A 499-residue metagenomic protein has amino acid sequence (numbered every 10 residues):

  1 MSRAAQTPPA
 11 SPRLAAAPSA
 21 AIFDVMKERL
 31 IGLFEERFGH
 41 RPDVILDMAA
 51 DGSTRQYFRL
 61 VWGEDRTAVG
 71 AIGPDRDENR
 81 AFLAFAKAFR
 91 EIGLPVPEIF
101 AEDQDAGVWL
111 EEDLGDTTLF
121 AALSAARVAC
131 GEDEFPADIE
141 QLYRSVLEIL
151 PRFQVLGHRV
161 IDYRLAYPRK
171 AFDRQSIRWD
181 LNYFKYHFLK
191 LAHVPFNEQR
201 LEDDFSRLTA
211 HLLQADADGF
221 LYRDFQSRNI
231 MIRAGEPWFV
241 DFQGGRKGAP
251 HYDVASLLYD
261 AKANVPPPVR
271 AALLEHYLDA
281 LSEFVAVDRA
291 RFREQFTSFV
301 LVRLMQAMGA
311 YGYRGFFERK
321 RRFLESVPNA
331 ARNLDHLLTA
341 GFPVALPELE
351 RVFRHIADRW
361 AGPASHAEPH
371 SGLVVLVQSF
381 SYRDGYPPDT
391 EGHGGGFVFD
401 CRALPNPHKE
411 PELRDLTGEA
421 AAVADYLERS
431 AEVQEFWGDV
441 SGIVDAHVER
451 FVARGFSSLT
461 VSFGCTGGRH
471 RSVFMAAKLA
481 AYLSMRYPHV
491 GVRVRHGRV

Functional and structural regions predicted by a protein language model:
R3, G309-H366: ATP/Mg2+ or Mg2+-diphosphate-binding catalytic cores that bind nucleotide phosphates or diphosphates via glycine-rich
R3, S11-P42: Juxta-kinase regulatory segment immediately upstream of eukaryotic protein kinase catalytic domains
L30, E36-R37, H158-K170, Q175 (+2 more regions): An alpha-helical support segment within catalytic cores of ATP-dependent transferases
H40-F58: ATP-binding glycine-rich phosphate-binding loop
T54-V61, L208-Y252, N264: Active-site acidic catalytic loop and adjacent metal/ATP-binding pocket of ATP-dependent phosphoryl transfer enzymes
F58-W179, K190: ATP-binding pocket architecture of kinase catalytic cores
N182-L191, H251-A286, L301-F317, A330-L337: Active-site activation/catalytic loop segments of kinase-like enzymes and analogous catalytic loops in related
A361-L459, R498: C-terminal accessory "lid"/substrate-recognition subdomains
